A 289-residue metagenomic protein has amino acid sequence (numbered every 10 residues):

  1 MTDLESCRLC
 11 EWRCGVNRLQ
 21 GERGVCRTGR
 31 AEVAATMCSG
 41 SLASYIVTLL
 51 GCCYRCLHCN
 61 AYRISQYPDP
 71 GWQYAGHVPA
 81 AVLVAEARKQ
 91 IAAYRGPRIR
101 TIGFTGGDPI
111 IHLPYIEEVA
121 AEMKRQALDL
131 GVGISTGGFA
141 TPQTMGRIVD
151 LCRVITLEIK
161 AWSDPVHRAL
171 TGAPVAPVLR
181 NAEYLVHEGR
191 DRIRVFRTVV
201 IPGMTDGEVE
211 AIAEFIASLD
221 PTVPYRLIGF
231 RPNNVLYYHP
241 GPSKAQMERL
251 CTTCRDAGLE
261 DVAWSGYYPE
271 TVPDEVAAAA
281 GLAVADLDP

Functional and structural regions predicted by a protein language model:
M1-Q20, V200-P289: Auxiliary Fe-S-binding modules of radical SAM enzymes
M1-W72, E275-A277, A285, P289: N-terminal [4Fe-4S]-dependent radical SAM core
E5, L42, P97, D150 (+1 more regions): Structured loop/turn residues at beta-strand edges in well-structured enzyme cores
M37-E117, A121-K124: Extended interfacial segments that mediate partner engagement and assembly in macromolecular machines
V47, I134-T136, V262-W264: Short, hydrophobic beta-strand segments that form beta-sheet elements in well-ordered domains
R63-Y74, R168-P174, H239-P242: Short glycine-enriched, charge-decorated loop/helix-capping segments at active-site entrances that position
G71, M145-G146, A169-L170, T271-A278: Short secondary-structure transition/capping segments
V84-H239: Conserved AdoMet/S-adenosylmethionine-binding subsite of the radical SAM
